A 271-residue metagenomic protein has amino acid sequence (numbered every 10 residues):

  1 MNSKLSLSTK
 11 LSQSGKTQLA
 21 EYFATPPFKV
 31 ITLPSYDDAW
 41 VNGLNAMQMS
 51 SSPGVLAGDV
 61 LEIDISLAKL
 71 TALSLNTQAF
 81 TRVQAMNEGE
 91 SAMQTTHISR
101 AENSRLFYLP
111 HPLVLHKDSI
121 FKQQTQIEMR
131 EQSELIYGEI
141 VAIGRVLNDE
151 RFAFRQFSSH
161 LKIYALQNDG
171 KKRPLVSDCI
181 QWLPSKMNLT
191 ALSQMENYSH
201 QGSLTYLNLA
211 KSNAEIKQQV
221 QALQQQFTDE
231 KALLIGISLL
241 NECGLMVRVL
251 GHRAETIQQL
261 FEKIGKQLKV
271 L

Functional and structural regions predicted by a protein language model:
M1, A57, E90, K117-S119 (+3 more regions): Solvent-exposed loop and beta-edge segments used for protein-protein assembly and interaction
M1-E102, L106-P112, K117: N-terminal, charged/glycine-rich beta-strand/loop interface patches
N2-S6, G43, V60-E62, M93-T95 (+6 more regions): Broad gene-expression machinery/nucleic-acid interaction feature
F28-T32, Q84-G89, D118-I120, V146-E150 (+2 more regions): A short, polar/proline- and glycine-enriched secondary-structure boundary/capping micro-motif
L67-K69, T77-A79, R100-E102, P110-P112 (+5 more regions): Short, structured patches in soluble enzyme cores that scaffold and shape functional sites
A72-S74, R105-L106, E134-L135, G202-S203 (+1 more regions): Structural motif
G89-A153: Internal, conserved structured core segments that host functional sites
V141, V146-K266, L271: A structural signal for small-residue-enriched, beta-sheet-centric alpha/beta enzyme cores and oligomeric scaffold folds
